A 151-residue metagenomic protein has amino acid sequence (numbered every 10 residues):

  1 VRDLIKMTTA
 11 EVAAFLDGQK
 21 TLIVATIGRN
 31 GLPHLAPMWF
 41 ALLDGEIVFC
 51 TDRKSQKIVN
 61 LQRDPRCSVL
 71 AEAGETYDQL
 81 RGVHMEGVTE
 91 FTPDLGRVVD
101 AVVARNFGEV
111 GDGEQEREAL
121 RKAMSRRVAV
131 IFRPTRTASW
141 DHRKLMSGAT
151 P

Functional and structural regions predicted by a protein language model:
V1-I23: Short, basic/aromatic recognition patches
V1-M7, D78-P151: Charged, gly/pro-rich active-site loop segments
A10-V12, L43, K54, K144: Catalytic cores of transferase enzymes with a strong primary signal for eukaryotic protein kinases
G18-Q19, R63-D64, R126: Structured helix-beta-strand junction loops
K20-R53, L61, S68-E72, R81: Short beta-strand segments
L42, A73-E75, F91-P93: Short, low-complexity Ser/Thr-rich regulatory SLiMs
